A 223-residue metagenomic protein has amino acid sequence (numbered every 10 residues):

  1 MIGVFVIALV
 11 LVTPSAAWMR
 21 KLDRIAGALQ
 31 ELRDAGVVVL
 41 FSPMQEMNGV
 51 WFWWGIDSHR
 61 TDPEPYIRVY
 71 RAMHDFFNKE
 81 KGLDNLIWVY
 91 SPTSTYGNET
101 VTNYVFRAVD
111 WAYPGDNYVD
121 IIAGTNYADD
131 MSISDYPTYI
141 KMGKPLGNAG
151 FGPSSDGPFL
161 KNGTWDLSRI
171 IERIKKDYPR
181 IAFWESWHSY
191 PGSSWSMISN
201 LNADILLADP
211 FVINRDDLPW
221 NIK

Functional and structural regions predicted by a protein language model:
M1-G3, A8-L83: Substrate-binding cleft of extracellular glycoside hydrolase catalytic domains
A8-M19, H59-P63, D120-A128, G152-L160: The substrate-binding groove and active-site-proximal loops of carbohydrate-active enzymes, especially glycoside
K21-G27, T61-K81, S134-A149, F159-D177: Long, well-ordered alpha-helical scaffolding segments within enzyme catalytic domains, especially pronounced
R24-A28, P92-Y113, A128-Y139, T164-R173: Alpha-helical scaffolding within the catalytic cores of extracellular/periplasmic polymer-degrading hydrolases
D34-L40, K79-W88, N117-I121, K141-G147 (+1 more regions): Loop/turn elements at helix/coil->beta-strand transitions in domains of secreted/extracellular proteins
S42-M44, Y70-R107, L146-S154, S186: Aromatic-lined carbohydrate-recognition surfaces of secreted/lumenal glycan-active proteins
F106, A112-P158, S196-N214: Glycoside hydrolase catalytic-domain groove-lining segments
G147-K223: Substrate-binding cleft of secreted/luminal carbohydrate-active enzymes
